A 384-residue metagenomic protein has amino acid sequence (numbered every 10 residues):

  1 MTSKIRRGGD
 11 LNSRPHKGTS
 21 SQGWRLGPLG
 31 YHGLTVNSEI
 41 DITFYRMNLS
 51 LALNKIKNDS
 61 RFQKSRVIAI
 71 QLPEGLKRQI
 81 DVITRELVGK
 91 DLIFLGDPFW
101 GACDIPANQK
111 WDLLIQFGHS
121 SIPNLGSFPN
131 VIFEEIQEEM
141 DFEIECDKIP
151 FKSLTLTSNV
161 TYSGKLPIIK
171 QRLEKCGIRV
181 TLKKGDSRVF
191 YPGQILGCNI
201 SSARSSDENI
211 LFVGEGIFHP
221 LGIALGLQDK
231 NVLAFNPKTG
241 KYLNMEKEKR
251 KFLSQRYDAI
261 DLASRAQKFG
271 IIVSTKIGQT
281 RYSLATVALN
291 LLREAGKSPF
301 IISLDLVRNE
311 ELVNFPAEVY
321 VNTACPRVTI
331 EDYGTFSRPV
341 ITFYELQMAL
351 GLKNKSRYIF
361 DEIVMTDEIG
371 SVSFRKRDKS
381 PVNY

Functional and structural regions predicted by a protein language model:
M1-T2, T35-I42: N-terminal, intrinsically disordered charge-dense segments
F44-K55, F62-L227, V232-L243: The feature marks the mature, well-folded catalytic cores of soluble enzymes
K165, H219, A259-D261, R265 (+3 more regions): Phospho-regulatory, Ser/Thr- and acidic-rich intrinsically disordered linkers and terminal tails that flank modular
F218-S298, L306-N314: Redox- and metal-dependent alpha/beta enzyme cores, enriched for Fe-S-associated oxidoreductases and cofactor-handling
L225, G240-Y242, P326-Y384: Peripheral docking tails and interdomain loops at the edges of cofactor- or intermediate-handling domains
L284-I341, R357-F360: A C-terminal functional module that forms or caps the active site or interfaces directly with catalytic machinery
